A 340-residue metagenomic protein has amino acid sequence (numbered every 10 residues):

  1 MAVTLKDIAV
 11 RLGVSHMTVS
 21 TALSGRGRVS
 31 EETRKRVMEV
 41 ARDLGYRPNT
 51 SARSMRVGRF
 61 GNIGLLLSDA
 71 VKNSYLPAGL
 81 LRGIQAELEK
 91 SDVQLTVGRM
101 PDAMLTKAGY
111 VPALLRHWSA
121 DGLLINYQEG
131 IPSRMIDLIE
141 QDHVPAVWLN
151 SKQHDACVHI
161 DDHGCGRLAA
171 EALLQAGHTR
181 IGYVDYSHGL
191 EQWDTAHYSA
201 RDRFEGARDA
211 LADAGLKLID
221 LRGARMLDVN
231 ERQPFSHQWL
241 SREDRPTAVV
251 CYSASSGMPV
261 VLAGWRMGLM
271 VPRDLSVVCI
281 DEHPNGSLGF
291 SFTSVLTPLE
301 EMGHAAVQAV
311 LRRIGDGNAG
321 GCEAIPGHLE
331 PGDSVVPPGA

Functional and structural regions predicted by a protein language model:
M1-G61, G339: N-terminal helix-turn-helix DNA-binding module of bacterial transcription factors
V3-T4, G58-E171, S241: Alpha-helical recognition/docking segments in bacterial nutrient-uptake and carbohydrate-utilization systems
R11, T18, M55-V71, R180-W193: Short beta-strand segments enriched in small/hydrophobic residues
L88-M100, R201-F204, R208-R232: Short beta-strand elements in bilobed, periplasmic/extracellular small-molecule ligand-binding domains
V158-S187, R201, R208-D209, V229-Q238 (+1 more regions): Hydrophobic alpha-helical segments within soluble ligand-binding/sensing domains
A169-L216, G321-V336: An alpha-beta-alpha
T179-R180, L218-I219, V271-S276: Short acidic capping loops at alpha-helix termini that bridge into adjacent secondary structure
Q233-A340: Flexible loop/turn connectors
